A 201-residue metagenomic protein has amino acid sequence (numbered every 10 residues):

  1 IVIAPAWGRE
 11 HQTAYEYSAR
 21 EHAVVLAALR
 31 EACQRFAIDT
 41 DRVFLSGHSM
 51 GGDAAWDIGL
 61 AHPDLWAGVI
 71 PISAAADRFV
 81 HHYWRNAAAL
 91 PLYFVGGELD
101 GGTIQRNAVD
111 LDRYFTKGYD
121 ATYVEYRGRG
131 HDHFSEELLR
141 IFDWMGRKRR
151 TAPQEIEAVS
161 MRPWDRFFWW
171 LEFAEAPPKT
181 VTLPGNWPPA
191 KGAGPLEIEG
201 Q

Functional and structural regions predicted by a protein language model:
V2-R9: Conserved alpha/beta-hydrolase
A6, H48-G52, R127: Short, solvent-exposed turn/loop segments enriched in Gly/Ser/Thr/Pro and often Arg
E10-A14, T180-V181: Short, solvent-exposed loop/turn elements at domain surfaces
T13-S49, L60-L65: Gly/Ser-rich "nucleophile elbow"/oxyanion-hole loop immediately N-terminal to the catalytic nucleophile in hydrolases
A54-I58: Hydrolases whose catalytic domains are alpha/beta-hydrolase-1, hotdog thioesterase, or metallo-beta-lactamase-like
G68-G146: The feature captures the conserved acid-bearing segment of alpha/beta-hydrolase catalytic domains
T116-Q201: Alpha/beta-hydrolase-fold serine-hydrolase catalytic core, especially in secreted/extracellular enzymes
